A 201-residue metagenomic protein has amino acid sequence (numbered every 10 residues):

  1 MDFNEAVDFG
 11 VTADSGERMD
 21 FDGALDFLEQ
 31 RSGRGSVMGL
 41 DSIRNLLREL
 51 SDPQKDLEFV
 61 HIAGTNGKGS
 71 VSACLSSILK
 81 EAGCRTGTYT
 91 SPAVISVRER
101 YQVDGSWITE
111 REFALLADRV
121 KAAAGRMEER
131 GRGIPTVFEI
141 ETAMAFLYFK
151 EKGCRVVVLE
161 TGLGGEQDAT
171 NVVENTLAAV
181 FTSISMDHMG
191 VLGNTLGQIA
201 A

Functional and structural regions predicted by a protein language model:
M1-N66, S70-R85, V94-I95, A122: N-terminal leader/targeting and accessory segments in enzymes
D14-E17, L40, R44-R48, D52-K55 (+2 more regions): ATP-dependent carboxylate-amine ligase catalytic core
H61, Q102, V180: Conserved beta-strand segments that form the floor/walls of ligand-binding pockets within enzyme and binding domains
N66, S185-M186: Short histidine/acidic/glycine/proline-rich micro-motifs that form metal- and phosphate-coordinating active-site loops
A178-S185: Conserved beta-strand/loop subsegment of P-loop NTPase cores
